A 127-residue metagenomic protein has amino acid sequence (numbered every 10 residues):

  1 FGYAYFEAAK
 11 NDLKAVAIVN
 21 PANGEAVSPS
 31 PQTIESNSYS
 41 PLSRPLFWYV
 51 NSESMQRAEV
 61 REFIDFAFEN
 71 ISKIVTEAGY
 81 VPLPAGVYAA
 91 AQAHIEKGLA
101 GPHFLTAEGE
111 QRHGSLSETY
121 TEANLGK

Functional and structural regions predicted by a protein language model:
F1-K127: Exported/periplasmic ABC-transporter solute-binding proteins
